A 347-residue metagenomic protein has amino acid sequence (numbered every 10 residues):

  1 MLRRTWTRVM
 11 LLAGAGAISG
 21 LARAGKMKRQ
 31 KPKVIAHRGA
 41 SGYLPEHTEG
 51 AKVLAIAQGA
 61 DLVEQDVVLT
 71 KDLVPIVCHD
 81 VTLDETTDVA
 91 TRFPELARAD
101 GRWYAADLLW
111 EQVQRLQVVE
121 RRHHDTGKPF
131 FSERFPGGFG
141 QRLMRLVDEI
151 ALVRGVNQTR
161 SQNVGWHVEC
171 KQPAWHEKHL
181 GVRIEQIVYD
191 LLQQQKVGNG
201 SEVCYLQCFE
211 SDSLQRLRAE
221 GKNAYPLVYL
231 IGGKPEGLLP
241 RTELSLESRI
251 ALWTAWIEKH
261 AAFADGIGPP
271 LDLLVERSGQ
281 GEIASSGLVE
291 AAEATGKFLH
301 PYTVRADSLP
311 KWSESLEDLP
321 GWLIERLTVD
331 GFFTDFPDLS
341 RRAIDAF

Functional and structural regions predicted by a protein language model:
M1-A13: N-terminal secretory signal peptides and thylakoid transit peptides that target proteins across membranes
L11-F347: Phosphate-group recognition and catalysis centered on beta-loop-alpha active-site segments
